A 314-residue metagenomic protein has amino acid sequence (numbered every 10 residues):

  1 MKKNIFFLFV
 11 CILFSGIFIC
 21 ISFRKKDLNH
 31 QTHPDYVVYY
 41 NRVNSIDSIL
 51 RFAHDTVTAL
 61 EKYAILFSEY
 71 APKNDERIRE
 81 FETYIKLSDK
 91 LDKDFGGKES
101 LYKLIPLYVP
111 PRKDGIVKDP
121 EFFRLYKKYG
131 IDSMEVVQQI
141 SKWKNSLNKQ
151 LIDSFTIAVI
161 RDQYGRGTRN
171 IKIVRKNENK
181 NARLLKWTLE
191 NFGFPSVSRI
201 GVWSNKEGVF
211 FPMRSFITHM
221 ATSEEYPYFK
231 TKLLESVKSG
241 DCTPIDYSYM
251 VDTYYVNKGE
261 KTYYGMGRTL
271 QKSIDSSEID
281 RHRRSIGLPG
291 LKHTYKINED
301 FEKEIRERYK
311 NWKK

Functional and structural regions predicted by a protein language model:
M1-V38: Bacterial Sec-dependent N-terminal signal peptides
K26-G208, M220: Preference for long, solvent-exposed alpha-helical segments and helix-linker "stalks"
S48, I65, K103, W187 (+4 more regions): Charged/polar, solvent-exposed surface patches and flexible loops
K128-T156, Y164-R166, Y228-S273: A charged, solvent-exposed segment within the mature domains of Sec-exported extracytoplasmic proteins
N181-L184, E225, F229, D275-H282: Stable alpha-helical elements in mature extracytoplasmic
K186-K238, P244-V251: Mature extracellular/secreted ectodomains of secretory-pathway proteins
T243-K314: A cross-kingdom marker for long, charged
